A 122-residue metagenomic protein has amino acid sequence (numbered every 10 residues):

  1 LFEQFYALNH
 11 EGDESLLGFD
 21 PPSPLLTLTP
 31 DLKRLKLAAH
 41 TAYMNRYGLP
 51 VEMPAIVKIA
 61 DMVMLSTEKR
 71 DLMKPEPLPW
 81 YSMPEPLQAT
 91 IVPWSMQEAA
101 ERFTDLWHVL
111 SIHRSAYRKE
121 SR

Functional and structural regions predicted by a protein language model:
L1-R122: Active-site helical microenvironments for divalent-metal-assisted chemistry
